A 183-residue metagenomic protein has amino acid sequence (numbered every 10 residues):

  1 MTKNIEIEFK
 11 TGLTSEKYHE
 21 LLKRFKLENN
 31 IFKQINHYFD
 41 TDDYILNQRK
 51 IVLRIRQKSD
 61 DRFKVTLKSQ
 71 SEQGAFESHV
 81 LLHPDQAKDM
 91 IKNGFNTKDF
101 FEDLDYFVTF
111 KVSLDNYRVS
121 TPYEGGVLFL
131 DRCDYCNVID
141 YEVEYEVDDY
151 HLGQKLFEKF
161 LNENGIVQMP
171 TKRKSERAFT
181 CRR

Functional and structural regions predicted by a protein language model:
M1-R183: Phosphate-end processing signature that detects enzymes handling 5′-triphosphorylated RNA and polyphosphate
